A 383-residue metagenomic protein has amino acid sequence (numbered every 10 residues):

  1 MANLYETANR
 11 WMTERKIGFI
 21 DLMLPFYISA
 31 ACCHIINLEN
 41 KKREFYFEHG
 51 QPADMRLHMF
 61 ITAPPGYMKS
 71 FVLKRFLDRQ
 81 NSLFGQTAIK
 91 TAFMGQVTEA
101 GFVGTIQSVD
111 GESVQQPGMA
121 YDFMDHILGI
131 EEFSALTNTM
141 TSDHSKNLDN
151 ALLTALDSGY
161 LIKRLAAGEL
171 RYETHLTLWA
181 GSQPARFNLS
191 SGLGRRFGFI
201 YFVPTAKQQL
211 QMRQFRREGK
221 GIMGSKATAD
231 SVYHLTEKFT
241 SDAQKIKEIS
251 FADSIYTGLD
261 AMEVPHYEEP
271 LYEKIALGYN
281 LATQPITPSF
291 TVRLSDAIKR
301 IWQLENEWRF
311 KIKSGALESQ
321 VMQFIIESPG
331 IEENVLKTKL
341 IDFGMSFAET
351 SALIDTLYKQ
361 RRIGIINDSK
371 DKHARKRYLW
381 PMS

Functional and structural regions predicted by a protein language model:
M1-I28: Charged, amphipathic alpha-helical linker segments immediately N-terminal to NTP-binding catalytic cores
M1-T7, E48-H49, Q244-I255: Active-site-adjacent bridging/hinge elements
N3, I17-D21, Y67, F71 (+12 more regions): Charged, alpha-helix-enriched surfaces in structured cytosolic catalytic cores of large nucleotide-utilizing machines
D21-L38, K274-L281, K359: Short, hydrophobic/amphipathic alpha-helical patches that form generic packing surfaces within helical domains
A30-K207, Y358, G364-S369: Conserved ASCE/P-loop NTPase catalytic core
V72-E99, F310-D342: Long, charge-rich low-complexity segments
S142, K163-L176, G181-S319: Phosphate-sensing "switch" segment of ASCE/P-loop ATPases
S314-S383: Terminal-proximal interaction/regulatory segments of ATP-powered molecular machines
